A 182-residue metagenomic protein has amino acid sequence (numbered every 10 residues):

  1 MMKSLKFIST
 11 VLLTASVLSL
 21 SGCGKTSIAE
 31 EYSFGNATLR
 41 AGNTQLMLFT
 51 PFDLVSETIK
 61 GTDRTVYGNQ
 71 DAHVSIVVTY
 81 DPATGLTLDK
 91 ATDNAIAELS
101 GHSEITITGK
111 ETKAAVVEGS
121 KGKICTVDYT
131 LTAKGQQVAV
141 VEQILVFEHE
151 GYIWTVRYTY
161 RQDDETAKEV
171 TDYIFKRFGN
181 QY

Functional and structural regions predicted by a protein language model:
M1-V11: Bacterial N-terminal signal peptides that target proteins for export
S19-G22: C-terminal motif of bacterial Sec signal peptides marking the signal peptidase cleavage site
G24-T26: Bacterial signal peptide processing site
Y32-A37, G61-R64, G119-D128: Short, hydrophobic/aromatic-rich segments at coil-to-beta transitions
Q45-K90: Secretory pathway targeting signatures of secreted, lumenal, and periplasmic proteins
F52-L54, Y152-Y182: Surface-exposed amphipathic alpha-helical segments
D63-G68, A139-E148: Short, surface-exposed beta-strand/loop micro-motifs that present aromatic residues
S100-L145: Signature of long, low-cysteine stretches enriched in small and polar/charged residues
